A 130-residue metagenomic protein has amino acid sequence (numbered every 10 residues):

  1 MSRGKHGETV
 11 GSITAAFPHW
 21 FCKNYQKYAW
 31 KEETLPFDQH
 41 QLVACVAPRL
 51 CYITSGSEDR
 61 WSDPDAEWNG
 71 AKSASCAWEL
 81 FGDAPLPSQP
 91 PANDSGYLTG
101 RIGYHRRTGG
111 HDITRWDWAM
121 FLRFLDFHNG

Functional and structural regions predicted by a protein language model:
M1-L42, E67-S88: Mobile cap/lid helix-loop segments that gate and shape the active-site cleft of serine hydrolases
S12, A16, Q26, K72-G130: C-terminal catalytic histidine-bearing segment of alpha/beta-hydrolase fold enzymes
L35, R60-G70, T114-D117: Conserved alpha/beta-hydrolase "acid-adjacent" motif
C45-C51, L98-I102: Short, proline-enriched alpha-helix->beta-strand connector loops that line the catalytic pocket of alpha/beta-hydrolase
A47-D65, R107-G110: Conserved strand-to-loop "acid loop" that flanks and positions the catalytic carboxylate
